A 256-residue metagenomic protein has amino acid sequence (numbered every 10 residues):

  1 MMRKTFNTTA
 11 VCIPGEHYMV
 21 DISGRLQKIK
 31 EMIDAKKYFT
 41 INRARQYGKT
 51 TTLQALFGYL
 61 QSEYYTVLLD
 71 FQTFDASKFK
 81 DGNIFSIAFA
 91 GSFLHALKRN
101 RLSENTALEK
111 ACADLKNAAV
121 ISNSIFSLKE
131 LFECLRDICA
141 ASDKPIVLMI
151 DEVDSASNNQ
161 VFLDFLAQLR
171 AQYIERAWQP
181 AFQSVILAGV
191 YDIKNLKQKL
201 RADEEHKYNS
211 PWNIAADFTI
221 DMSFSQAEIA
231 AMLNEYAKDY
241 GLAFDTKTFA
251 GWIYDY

Functional and structural regions predicted by a protein language model:
M1-K37, I193: A short, basic N-terminal segment
T9-V11, S157-I253: The catalytic "switch" region of P-loop NTPases
H17-D21, S77, V120-N123, S157 (+2 more regions): Pocket-edge positions in alpha/beta enzyme catalytic cores
M19-I22, L128, A243-T246: A conditional alpha-helix N-cap/helix-loop micro-motif detector
I22-Q27, I125-E133, L166, Q226 (+1 more regions): Short, well-ordered alpha-helical scaffold segments within catalytic/effector domains
K30, Q54-F57, R136, L166 (+2 more regions): Short, well-ordered alpha-helical packing segments
E31, G58-S62, D137-A141, I174-W178 (+2 more regions): Secondary-structure boundary motif
A35-Y47, T51-L163, Q183, Y191-I193: P-loop NTPase nucleotide-binding core
